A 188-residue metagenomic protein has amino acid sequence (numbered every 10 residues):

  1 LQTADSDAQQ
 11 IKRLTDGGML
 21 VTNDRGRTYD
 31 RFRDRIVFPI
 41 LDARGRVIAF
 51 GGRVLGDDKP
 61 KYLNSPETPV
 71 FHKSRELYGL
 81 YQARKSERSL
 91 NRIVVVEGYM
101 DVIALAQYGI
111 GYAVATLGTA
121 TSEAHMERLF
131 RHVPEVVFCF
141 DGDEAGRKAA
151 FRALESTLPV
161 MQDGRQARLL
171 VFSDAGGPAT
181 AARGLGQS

Functional and structural regions predicted by a protein language model:
L1-V136, A149-A150: Phosphate-handling DNA/RNA-contact segment within nucleic-acid enzymes
T121-S188: Conserved phosphate-handling catalytic cores of large alpha/beta enzymes
